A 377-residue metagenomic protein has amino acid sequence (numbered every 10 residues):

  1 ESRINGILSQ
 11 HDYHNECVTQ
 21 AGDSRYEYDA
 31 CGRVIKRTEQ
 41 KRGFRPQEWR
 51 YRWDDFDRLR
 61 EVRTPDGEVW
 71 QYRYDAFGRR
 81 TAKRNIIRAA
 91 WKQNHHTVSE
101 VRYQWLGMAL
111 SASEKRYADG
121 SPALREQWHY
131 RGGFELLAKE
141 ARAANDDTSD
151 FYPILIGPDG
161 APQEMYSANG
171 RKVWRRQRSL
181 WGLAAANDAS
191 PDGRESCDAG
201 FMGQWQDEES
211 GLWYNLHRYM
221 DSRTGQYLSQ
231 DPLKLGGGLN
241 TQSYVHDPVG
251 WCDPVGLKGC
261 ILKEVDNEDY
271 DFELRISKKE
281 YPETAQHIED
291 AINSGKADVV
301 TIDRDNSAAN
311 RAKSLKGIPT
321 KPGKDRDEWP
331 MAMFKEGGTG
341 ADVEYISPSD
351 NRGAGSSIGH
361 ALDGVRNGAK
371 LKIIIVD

Functional and structural regions predicted by a protein language model:
E1-E27, G32-K41, E48-R52, R58-R63 (+11 more regions): Beta-strand elements of repeat-based all-beta scaffolds
R3-Y13, A143-L216, R223, V245 (+1 more regions): A motif-centric feature for acidic-aromatic and gly/ser/thr-rich catalytic loops and repeats
A21, P46, G67, S149 (+2 more regions): Loop/turn position at the start of each blade in beta-propeller repeats
Y28, I156, Q206, M220 (+4 more regions): Single, functionally critical "micro-switch" positions that shape active/binding sites and transmembrane helices
L183-A185, R218-L228, P232, L239-K263: Short, low-complexity export/processing leader segments characterized by acidic and small residues
C260-R326, P330-D377: Nuclease and nuclease-like effector domains acting on nucleic acids or nucleotide cofactors
